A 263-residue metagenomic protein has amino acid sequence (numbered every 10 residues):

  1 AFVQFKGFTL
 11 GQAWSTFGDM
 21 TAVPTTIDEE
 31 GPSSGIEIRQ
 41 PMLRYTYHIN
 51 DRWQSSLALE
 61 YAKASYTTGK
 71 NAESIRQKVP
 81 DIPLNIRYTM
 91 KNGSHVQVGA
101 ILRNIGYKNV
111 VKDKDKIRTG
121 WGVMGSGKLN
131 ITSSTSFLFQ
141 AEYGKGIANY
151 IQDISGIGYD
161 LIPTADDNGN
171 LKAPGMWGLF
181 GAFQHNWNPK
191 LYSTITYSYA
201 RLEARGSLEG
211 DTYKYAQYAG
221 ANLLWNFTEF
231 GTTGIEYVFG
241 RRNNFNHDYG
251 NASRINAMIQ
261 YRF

Functional and structural regions predicted by a protein language model:
A1-Q4, F17-G31, T68-A72, Y107-D115 (+4 more regions): Surface-exposed loop and membrane-interface regions of Gram-negative outer-membrane beta-barrel proteins
A1-S65, K78, P83, R87-K91 (+2 more regions): Outer membrane beta-barrel
F2, R44-T46, N85-R87, M124-K128 (+4 more regions): Outer-membrane beta-barrel architecture
K6-L10, D51-L57, G93-Q97, S134-F137 (+2 more regions): Repeated loop/turn-to-beta-strand initiation elements of outer-membrane beta-barrel proteins
G7, Q12-T16, L59-S65, M90 (+5 more regions): Transmembrane beta-strands of outer-membrane beta-barrel pores
E37-P41, K78-I82, I117-V123, A173-W177 (+2 more regions): Residues that define the transmembrane beta-barrel architecture of outer-membrane proteins
T89-S207, T212-Y213: Detector for outer-membrane/organellar transmembrane beta-barrel domains, recognizing the amphipathic beta-strand
W225-F227, G250-F263: Outer-membrane beta-barrel "beta-signal"
